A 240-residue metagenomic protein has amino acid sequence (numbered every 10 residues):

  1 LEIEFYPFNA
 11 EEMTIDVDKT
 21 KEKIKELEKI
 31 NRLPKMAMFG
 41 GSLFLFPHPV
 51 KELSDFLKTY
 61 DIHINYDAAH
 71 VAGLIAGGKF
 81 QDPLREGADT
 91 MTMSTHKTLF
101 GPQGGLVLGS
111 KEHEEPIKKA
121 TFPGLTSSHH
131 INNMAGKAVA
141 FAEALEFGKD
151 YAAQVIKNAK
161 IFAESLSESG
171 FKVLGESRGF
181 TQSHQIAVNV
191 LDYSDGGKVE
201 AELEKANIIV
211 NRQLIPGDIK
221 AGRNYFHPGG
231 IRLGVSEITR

Functional and structural regions predicted by a protein language model:
L1-S169, V235: Conserved PLP-enzyme active-site core in the AAT-like
I3, P34, S183-Q185, G230: Short, solvent-exposed beta-strand edge segments and adjacent coil->beta transition regions
L108, A187-L191, G234-S236: Short hydrophobic/aromatic beta-strand micro-patches that form the beta-sheet surface supporting nucleotide- or nucleic
F141, A152, I156-E204, V210-H227: Conserved small-domain helix->loop->beta segment predominantly found in fold-type I
H227-L233: Zn-dependent metallopeptidase/amidohydrolase metal-coordination segment
